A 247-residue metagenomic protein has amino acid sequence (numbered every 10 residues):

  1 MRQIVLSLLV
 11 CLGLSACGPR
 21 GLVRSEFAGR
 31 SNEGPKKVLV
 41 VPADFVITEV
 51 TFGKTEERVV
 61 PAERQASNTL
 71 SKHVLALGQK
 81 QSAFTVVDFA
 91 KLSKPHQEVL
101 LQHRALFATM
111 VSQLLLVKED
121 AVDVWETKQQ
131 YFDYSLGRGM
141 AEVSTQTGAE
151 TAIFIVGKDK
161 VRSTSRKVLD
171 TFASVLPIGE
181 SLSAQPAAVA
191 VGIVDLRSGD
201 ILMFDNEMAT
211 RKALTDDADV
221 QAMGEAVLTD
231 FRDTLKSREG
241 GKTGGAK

Functional and structural regions predicted by a protein language model:
M1-S15: Sec-dependent bacterial lipoprotein signal peptides
I4-S7, A28, K36, Q97 (+2 more regions): Homeobox/homeodomain signature
C17-V50, T69, L136-T151, V156-K247: C-terminal/domain-edge helix-coil "capping" segments
G53-K158, D200, F204-N206: N-terminal segment of the mature soluble domain
